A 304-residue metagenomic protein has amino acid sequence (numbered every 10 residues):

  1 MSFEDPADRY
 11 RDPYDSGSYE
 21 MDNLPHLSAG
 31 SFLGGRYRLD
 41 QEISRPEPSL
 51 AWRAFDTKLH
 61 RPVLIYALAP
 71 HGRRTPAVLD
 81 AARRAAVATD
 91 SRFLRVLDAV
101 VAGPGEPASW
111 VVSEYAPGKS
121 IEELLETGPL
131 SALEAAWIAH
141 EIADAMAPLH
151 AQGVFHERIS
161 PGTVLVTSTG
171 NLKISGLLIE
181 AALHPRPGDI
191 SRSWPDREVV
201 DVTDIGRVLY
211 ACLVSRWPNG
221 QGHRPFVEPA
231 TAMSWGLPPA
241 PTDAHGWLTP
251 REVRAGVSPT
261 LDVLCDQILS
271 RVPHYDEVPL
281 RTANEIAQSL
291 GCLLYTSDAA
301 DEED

Functional and structural regions predicted by a protein language model:
A69-V87: AlphaC helix of the eukaryotic protein kinase fold
T89-A99: Conserved HxN/HPN-centered segment at the entrance to the catalytic loop of eukaryotic protein kinase-like domains
L97-P107: Short beta-strand micro-motifs within the conserved protein kinase catalytic domain, predominantly in the N-lobe
G105-S120: Conserved short submotifs of the Hanks-type protein kinase catalytic core that shape the nucleotide-binding pocket
I138-A139: Activation segment signature within eukaryotic-like protein kinase domains
M146, H150-V166: Catalytic-loop of the protein kinase fold
R192-L294: C-terminal lobe helix-coil module of Hanks-type protein kinase domains
Y295-D304: Single conserved hydrophobic/aromatic residue that forms the stacking wall/gate of nucleotide- or nucleobase-binding
